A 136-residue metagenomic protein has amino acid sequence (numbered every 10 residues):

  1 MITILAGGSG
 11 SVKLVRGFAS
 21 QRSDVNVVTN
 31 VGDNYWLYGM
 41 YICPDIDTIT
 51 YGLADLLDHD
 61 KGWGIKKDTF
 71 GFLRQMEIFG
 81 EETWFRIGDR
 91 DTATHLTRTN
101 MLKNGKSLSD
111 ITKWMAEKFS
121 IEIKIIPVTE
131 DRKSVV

Functional and structural regions predicted by a protein language model:
M1-T3: Extreme N-terminal starter segment of soluble prokaryotic enzymes
G7: Glycine-rich Rossmann-fold phosphate-binding loop(s) that bind the pyrophosphate of adenine dinucleotide cofactors
G10: Hydrophobic/small residue at the entry helix of a nucleotide-binding pocket
K13-V25: A short, Lys/Arg-enriched amphipathic alpha-helix followed by its capping loop at the start of a domain
N30-V136: Electropositive, gly/pro-rich neighborhoods at or near active sites that engage anionic ligands
